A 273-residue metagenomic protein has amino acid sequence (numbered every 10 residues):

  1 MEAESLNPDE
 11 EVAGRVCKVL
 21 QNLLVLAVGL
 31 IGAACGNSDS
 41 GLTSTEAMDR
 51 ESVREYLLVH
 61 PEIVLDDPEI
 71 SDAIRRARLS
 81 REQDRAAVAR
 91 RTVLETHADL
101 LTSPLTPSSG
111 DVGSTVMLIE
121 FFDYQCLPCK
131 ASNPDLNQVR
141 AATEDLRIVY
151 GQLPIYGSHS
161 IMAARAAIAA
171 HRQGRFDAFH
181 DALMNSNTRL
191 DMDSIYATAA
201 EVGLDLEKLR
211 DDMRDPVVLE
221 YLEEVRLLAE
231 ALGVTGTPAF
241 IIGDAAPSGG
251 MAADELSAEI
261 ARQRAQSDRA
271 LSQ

Functional and structural regions predicted by a protein language model:
M1-K18: N-terminal secretory signal peptides that target proteins for export/translocation
K18-L26: Sec-dependent signal peptide recognition, specifically the positively charged N-region followed immediately by
I31-A34: C-terminal motif of bacterial Sec signal peptides marking the signal peptidase cleavage site
N37-T43, M48-E55, I74, R78 (+1 more regions): C-terminal cap of thioredoxin/glutaredoxin-like
T45-L100: Extracytoplasmic c-type cytochrome modules immediately beyond a signal peptide or single-pass transmembrane anchor
M48, S52, Y56-V59, I63 (+13 more regions): Extracytoplasmic/secreted proteins, especially bacterial periplasmic and envelope-associated proteins
H97-V116, R140-A141: A short beta-strand-turn-helix
I119, Y124, K130-A200, R210 (+2 more regions): Structural alpha/beta surface segment adjacent to cysteine/selenocysteine redox centers across thiol/disulfide enzymes
